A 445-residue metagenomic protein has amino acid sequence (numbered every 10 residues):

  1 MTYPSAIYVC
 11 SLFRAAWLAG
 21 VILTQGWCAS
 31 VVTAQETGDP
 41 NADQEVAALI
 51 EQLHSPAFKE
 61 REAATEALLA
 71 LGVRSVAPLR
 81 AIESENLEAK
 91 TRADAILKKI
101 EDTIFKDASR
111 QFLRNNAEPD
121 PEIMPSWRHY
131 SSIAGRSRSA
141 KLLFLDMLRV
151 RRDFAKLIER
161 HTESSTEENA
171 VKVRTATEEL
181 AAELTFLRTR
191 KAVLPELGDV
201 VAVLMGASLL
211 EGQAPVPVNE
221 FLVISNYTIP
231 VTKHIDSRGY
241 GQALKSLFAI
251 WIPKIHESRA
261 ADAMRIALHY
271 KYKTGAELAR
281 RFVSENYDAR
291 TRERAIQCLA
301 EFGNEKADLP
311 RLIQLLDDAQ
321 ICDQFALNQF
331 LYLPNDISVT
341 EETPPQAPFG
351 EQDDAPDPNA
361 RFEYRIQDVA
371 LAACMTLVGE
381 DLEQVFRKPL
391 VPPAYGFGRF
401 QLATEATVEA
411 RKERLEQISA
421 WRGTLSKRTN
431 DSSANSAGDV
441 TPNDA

Functional and structural regions predicted by a protein language model:
M1-L12: N-terminal secretory signal peptides that target proteins for export/translocation
P4-A6, T24, P356, A360: Secretory pathway export signals and precursors
I7-V9, V21-I22, V31-V32, V440: Short hydrophobic transmembrane-like helices used for membrane targeting/insertion
L12-A15, K59: Intrinsically disordered, low-complexity sequence elements enriched in Ser/Thr/Gly/Pro
R14-W27: Bacterial N-terminal signal peptides
S30-A445: Extended repeat-based scaffolds of very large eukaryotic assembly and lipid-transport proteins
